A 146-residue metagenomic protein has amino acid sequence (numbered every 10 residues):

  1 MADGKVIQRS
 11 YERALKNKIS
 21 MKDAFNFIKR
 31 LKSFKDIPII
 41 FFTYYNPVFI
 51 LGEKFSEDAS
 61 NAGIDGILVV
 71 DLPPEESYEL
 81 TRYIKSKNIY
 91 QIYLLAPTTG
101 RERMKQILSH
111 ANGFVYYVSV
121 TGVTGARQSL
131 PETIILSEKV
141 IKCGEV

Functional and structural regions predicted by a protein language model:
M1, V69-V70, N112-S119: Non-cysteine beta-strand/loop elements that form the S-adenosyl-L-methionine
A2-G4, K16-K29, V48-K54, V69-K87 (+2 more regions): Active-site-adjacent beta->alpha loops and helix N-cap segments on the catalytic face of soluble alpha/beta enzymes
F34-Y44, I84-L94, V140-V146: Short beta-strand/loop segments at the ligand-binding rim of alpha/beta enzyme cores
F42-N46, L72, L94-T98, V120-T121: Active-site beta-loop-alpha junctions enriched in small/polar residues
A59, I107: Conserved, mostly hydrophobic/aromatic
I64-P74, Y93-L95, V146: Short, acidic/small-residue loops that bind anionic groups at enzyme active sites
